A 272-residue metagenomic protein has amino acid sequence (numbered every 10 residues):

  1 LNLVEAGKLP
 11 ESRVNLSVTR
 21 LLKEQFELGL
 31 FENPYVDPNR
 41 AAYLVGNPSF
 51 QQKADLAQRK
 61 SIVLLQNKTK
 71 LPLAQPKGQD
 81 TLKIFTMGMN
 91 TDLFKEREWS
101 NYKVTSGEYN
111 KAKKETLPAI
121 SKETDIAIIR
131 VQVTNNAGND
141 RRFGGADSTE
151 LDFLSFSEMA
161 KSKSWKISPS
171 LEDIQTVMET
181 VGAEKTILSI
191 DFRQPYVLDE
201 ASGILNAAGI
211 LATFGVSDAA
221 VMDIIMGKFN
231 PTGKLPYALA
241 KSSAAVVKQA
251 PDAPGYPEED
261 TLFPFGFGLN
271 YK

Functional and structural regions predicted by a protein language model:
L1-E11, K23, L44, Q52-K272: C-terminal non-catalytic regions of proteins with extracellular/luminal or membrane-system context
L3, E27, N39: Aromatic/acidic polysaccharide-binding cleft in carbohydrate-active enzymes
R13-L30: Mid-to-C-terminal alpha-helical segments outside catalytic/metal-binding sites
L30-P34, R193-P195: Short hydrophobic/aromatic-rich motifs at helix boundaries and adjacent loops
P34-N47: Flexible, acidic loop-helix segments that line cofactor/substrate-binding pockets
